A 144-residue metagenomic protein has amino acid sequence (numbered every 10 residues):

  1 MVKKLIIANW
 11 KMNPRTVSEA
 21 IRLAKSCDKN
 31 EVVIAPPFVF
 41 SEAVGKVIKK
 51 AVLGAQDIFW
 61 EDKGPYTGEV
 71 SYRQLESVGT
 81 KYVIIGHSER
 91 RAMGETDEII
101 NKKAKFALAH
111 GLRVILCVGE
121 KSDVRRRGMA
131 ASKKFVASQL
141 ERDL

Functional and structural regions predicted by a protein language model:
M1-L144: Active-site loop-to-helix "anion-binding N-cap" substructures in soluble metabolic enzymes
